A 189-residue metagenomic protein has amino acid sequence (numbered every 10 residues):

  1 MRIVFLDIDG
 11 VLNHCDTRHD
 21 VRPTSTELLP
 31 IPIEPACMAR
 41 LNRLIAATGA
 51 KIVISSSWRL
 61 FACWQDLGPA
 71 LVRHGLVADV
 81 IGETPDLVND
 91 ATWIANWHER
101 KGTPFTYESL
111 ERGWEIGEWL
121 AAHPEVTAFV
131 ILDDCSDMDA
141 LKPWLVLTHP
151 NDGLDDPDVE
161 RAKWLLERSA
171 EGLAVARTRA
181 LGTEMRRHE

Functional and structural regions predicted by a protein language model:
M1-I3, T127-A128: Hydrophobic/aromatic side chains embedded in well-ordered alpha-helices
R2-A95: Alpha-helical substrate-recognition element adjacent to the catalytic core
D66-L71, G75-E189: C-terminal cap/substrate-recognition subdomain and adjoining C-terminal extension of metal-dependent phosphatase-like
